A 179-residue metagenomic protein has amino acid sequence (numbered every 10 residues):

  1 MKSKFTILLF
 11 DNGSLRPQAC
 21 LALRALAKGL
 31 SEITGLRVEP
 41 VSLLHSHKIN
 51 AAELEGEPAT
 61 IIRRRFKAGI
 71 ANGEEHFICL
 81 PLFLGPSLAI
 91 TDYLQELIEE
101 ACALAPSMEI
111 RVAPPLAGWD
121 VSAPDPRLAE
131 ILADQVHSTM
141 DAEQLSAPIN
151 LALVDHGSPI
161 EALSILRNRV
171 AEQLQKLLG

Functional and structural regions predicted by a protein language model:
M1-G179: Active-site-proximal alpha-helix that buttresses catalytic centers in soluble enzyme cores
